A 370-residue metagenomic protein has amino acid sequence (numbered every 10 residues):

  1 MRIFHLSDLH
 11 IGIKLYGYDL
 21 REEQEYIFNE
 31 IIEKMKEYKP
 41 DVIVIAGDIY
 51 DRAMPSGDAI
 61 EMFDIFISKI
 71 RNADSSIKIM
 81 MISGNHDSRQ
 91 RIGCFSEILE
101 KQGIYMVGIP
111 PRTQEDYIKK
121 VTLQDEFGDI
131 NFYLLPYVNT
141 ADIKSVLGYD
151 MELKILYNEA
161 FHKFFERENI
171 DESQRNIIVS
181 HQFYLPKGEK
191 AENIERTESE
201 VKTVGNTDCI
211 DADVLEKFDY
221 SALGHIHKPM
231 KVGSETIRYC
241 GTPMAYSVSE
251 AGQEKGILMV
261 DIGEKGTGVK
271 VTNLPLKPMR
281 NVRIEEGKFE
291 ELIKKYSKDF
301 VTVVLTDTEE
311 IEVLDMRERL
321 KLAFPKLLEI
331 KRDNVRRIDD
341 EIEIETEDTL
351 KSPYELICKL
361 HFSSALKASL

Functional and structural regions predicted by a protein language model:
M1-S68, N72-S76: N-terminal active-site segment of His-dependent metallophosphoesterases
L6-S7, I43-G47, K78-N85, Y105-P110 (+3 more regions): Active-site neighborhood of phospho(di)ester-bond hydrolases with catalytic His/Asp-centered motifs
H10, P40-D58, D74-Q90, F183-N206: Active-site neighborhood of divalent metal-dependent phosphoester/pyrophosphate hydrolases
H10-I13, D51-A53, I82-G93, T113-Y117 (+4 more regions): Active-site environment of divalent metal-dependent phosphoester hydrolases
Y16, I49-F66, S83-Q102, M106-G108 (+2 more regions): Metal-dependent catalytic neighborhoods of phosphoester/phosphodiester hydrolases
E37, I262-L370: Accessory, non-catalytic peripheral segments of nucleic-acid enzymes
Q102-T203, P243: Conserved catalytic scaffold of divalent metal-dependent phosphoesterases
L185-E264: Conserved beta-sheet core of the metallophosphoesterase superfamily
